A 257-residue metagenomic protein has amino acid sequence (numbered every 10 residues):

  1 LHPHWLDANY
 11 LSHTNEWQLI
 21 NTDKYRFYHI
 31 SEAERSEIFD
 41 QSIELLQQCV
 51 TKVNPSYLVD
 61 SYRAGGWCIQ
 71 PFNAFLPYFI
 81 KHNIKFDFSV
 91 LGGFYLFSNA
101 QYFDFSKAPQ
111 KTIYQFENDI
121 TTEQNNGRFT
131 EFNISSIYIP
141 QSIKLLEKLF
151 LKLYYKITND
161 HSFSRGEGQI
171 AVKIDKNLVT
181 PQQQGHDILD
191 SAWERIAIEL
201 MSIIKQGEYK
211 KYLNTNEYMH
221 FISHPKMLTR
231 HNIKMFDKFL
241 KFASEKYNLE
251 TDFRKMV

Functional and structural regions predicted by a protein language model:
L1-C68, V90, G127-S142: Metal-dependent polysaccharide deacetylase catalytic core of the NodB/CE4 family, i.e., the active-site-bearing domain
Y10-L11, S98-D104, K144, H231-D237: Histidine/acidic-residue-rich catalytic or RNA/ligand-binding cores of hydrolases and nuclease-related proteins
H29-D40, D190-I198, I233, D237: Non-membrane alpha-helical structural segments and their capping/turn regions in soluble enzymes
F39-Q47, L76, I204-K205, Y209 (+1 more regions): Generic structural signal for well-ordered alpha-helices, preferentially at hydrophobic/aromatic core positions
T51, I84, N248-L249: Short aromatic/hydrophobic-glycine micro-motifs
L58, N83-K85, T215-E217: Short loop/turn motifs at secondary-structure junctions
A64-Y212: Active-site-adjacent pocket scaffolds in enzyme catalytic domains
N125-I137, L213-V257: Active-site and substrate-binding clefts of carbohydrate-active enzymes
